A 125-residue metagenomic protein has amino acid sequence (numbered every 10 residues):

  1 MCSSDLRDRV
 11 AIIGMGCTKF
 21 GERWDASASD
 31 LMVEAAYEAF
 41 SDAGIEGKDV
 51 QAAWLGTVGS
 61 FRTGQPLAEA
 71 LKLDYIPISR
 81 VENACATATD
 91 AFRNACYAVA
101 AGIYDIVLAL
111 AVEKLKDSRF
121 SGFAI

Functional and structural regions predicted by a protein language model:
S4-S79, Y97-A101, V112-I125: Conserved "HGTGT" condensation-loop signature of ketosynthase/thiolase-family condensing enzymes that catalyze
N83-E113: Active-site-proximal alpha-helical scaffold in enzymes
